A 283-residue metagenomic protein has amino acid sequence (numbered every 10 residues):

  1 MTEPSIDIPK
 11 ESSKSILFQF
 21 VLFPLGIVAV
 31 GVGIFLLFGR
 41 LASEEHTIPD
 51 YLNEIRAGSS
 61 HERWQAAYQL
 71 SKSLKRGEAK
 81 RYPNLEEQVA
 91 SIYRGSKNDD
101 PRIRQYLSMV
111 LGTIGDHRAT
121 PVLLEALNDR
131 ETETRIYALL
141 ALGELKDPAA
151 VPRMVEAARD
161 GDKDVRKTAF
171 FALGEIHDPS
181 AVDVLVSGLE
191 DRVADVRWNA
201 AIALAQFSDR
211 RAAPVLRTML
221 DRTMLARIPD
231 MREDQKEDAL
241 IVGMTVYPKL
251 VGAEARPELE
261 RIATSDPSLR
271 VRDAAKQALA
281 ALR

Functional and structural regions predicted by a protein language model:
Q19-G39: Hydrophobic membrane-insertion alpha-helices, especially the h-region of bacterial N-terminal signal peptides
L41-E54, R76-G95, D116-N128, D147-R159 (+3 more regions): Amphipathic alpha-helical scaffolding segments comprising HEAT/armadillo-like alpha-solenoid repeats
R56-S60, W64-I114, K163, F171 (+1 more regions): Extracytoplasmic/periplasmic/luminal assembly and interaction segments in envelope/secretory/respiratory proteins
G58-S59, D99-D100, R130-E131, G161-D162 (+4 more regions): Short inter-helical turns and helix N-cap capping residues of alpha-solenoid HEAT/ARM repeat scaffolds
S71-K72, G112, G143, G174 (+3 more regions): Structural signature of alpha-helical solenoid repeat scaffolds
R102, L220-A239: Acidic, Ser/Thr- and Gly/Pro-rich intrinsically disordered linkers and low-complexity segments that flank or connect
